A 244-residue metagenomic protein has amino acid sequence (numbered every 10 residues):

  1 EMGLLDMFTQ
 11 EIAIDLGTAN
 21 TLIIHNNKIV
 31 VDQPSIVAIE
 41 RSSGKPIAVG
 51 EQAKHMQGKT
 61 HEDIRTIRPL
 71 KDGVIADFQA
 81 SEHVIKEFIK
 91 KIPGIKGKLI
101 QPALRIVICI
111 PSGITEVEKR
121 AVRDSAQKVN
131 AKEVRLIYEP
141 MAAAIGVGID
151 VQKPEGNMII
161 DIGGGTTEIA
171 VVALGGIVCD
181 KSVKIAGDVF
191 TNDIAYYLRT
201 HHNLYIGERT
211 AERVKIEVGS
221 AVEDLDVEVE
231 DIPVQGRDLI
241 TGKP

Functional and structural regions predicted by a protein language model:
E1-I162, A170-P244: Nucleotide/phosphate-binding catalytic cleft detector across ATP-hydrolyzing and phosphate-transferring enzymes
